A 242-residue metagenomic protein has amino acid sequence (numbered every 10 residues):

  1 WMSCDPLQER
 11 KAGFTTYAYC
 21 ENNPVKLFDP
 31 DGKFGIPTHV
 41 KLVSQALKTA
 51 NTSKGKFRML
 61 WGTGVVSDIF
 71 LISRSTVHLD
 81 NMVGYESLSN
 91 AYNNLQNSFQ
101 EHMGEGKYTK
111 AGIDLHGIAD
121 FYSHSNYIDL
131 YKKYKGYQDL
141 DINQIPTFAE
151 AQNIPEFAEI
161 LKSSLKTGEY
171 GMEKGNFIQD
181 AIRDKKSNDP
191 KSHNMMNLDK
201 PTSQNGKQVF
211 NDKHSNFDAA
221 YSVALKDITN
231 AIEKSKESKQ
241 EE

Functional and structural regions predicted by a protein language model:
W1-G35: Short turn/helix-capping motifs enriched in Asx and small/polar residues
F34-I113, G117, H124-E242: N-terminal, motif-rich segments that launch catalysis or mediate targeting to/interaction with membranes, typified by
